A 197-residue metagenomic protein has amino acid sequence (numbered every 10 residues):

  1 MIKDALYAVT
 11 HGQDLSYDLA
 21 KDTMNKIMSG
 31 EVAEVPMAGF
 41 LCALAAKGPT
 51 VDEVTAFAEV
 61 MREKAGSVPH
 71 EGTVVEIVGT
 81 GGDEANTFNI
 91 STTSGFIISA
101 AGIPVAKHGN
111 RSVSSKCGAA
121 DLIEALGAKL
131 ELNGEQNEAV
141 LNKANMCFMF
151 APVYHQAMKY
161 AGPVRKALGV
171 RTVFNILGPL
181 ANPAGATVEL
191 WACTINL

Functional and structural regions predicted by a protein language model:
M1-N86, V105: Acidic, glycine/proline-rich low-complexity segments that act as flexible tails and inter-domain linkers
G39, T73-E76, F96, I103-A106 (+5 more regions): Structural motif
L41, F88-A144: A glycine-rich phosphate/pyrophosphate-binding beta-strand-loop-alpha-helix module
E63-G66, G81-G95, R171-I176: Short, composition-biased local secondary-structure segments
V75-E76, N110-R111, A181-N182: Conserved catalytic-core motifs characterized by acidic clusters
G79-E84, G109-S115, Y154: Acidic, glycine-rich active-site loops and adjacent beta-strand->loop/helix elements that engage anionic groups
Q136-T194: Phosphate/diphosphate-binding glycine-rich loops and adjacent basic-rich segments that engage nucleotide
